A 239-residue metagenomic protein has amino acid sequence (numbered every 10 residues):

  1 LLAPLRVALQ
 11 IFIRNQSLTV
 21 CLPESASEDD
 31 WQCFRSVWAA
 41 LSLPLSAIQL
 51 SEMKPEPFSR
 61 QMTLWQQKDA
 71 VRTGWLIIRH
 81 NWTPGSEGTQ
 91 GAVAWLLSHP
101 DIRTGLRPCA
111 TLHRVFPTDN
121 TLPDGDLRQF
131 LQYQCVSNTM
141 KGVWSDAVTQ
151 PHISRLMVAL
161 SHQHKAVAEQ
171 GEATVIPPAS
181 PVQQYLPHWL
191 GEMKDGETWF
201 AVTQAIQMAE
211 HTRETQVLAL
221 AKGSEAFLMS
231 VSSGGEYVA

Functional and structural regions predicted by a protein language model:
L1, V71-T139, G223-E225, V231-A239: Condensing-enzyme catalytic core mediating Claisen C-C bond formation in acyl metabolism
L1-S42, E56-V71, T118-T174, P178-R213: Conserved active-site "lid/cap" helical segment
L18-V20, I77, L218: Structural beta-sheet core signal
L43-P55: Alpha-solenoid helical-repeat scaffolds
M193-A239: Hydrophobic, glycine-enriched assembly/anchoring segments
